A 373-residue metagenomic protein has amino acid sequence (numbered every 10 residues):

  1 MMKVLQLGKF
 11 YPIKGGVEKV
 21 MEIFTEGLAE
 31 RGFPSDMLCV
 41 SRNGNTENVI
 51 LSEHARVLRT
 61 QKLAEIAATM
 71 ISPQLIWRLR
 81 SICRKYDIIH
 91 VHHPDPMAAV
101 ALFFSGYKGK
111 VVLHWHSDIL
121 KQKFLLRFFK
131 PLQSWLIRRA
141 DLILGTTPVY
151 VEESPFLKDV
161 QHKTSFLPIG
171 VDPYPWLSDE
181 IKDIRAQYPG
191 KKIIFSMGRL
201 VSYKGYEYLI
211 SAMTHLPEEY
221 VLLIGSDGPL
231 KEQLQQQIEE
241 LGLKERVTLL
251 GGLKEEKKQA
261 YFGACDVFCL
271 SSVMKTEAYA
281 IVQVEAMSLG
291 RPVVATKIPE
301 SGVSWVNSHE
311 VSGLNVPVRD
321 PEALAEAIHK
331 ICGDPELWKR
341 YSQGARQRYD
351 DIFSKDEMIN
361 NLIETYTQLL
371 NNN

Functional and structural regions predicted by a protein language model:
L5, D183-M213, L223: Conserved donor-binding/catalytic core segment of Leloir-type glycosyltransferases
C39, Q133-D179: Donor nucleotide-sugar binding/catalytic pocket of nucleotide-sugar-dependent glycosyltransferases
V91-A98: Short His-centered aromatic/hydrophobic patch
Q233-L253: Nucleotide-activated donor-binding/catalytic signature segment of Leloir-type glycosyltransferases, i.e., the conserved
R246, A323, K330, L337-I352 (+2 more regions): A short, well-ordered alpha-helix in the C-terminal region of glycosyltransferases
G263-A278, R291: Acidic donor-binding loop of glycosyltransferase active sites
S288, P292-K297: Short hydrophobic beta-strand element within catalytic cores of glycosyltransferases and related nucleotide-activated
S308-P321, H329-E336: Conserved acidic donor-binding segment of nucleotide-sugar-dependent glycosyltransferases
